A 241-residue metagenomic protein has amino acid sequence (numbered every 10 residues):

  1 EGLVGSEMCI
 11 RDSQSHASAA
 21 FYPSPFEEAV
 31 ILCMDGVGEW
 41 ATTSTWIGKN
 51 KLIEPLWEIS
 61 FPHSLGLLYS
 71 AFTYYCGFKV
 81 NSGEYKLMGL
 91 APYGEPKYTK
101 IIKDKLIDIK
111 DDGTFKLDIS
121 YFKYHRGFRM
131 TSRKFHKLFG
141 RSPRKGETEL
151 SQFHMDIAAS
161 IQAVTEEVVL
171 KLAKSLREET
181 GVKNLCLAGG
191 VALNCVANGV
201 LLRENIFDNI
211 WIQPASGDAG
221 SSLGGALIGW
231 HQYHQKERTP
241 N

Functional and structural regions predicted by a protein language model:
E1-G5, C9-I10: Single conserved hydrophobic/aromatic residue that forms the stacking wall/gate of nucleotide- or nucleobase-binding
R11-I31, E179, R203, I228: Conserved phosphate-binding catalytic cores of ATP/NTP-utilizing and phosphoryl-transfer enzymes
S13-A17, E39, L193-N194, G217-D218: Short acidic loop-to-helix transition motifs that present clustered carboxylates
A20-E28, I157, I161, K171-E178 (+1 more regions): Active-site pocket-lining segments that scaffold enzyme catalytic pockets across diverse folds
E27, C33, G38-M155, V200-R203 (+1 more regions): A short helix-loop
P55-S60, C76, D156-I161, K183-N184 (+1 more regions): A short glycine/serine-rich beta->alpha loop
G146-L172: Adenine-nucleotide phosphate-binding core of ATP-dependent small-molecule kinases
E167-N241: Catalytic phosphate/nucleotide-handling subdomain of diverse soluble enzymes
